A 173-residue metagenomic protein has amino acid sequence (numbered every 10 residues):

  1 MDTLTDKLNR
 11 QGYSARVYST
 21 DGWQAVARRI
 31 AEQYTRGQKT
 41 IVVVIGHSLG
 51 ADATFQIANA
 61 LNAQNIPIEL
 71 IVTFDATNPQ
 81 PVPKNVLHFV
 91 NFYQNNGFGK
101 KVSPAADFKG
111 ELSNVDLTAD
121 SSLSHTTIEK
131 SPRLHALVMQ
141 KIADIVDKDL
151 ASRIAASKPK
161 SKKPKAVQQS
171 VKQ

Functional and structural regions predicted by a protein language model:
M1-T3, K84-Q168: Lipolytic serine-hydrolase domain surface
M1-T40, D120-H125: Active-site catalytic motif of lipid deacylating hydrolases and related acyltransferases
T5, A15, I30-A106: Serine-dependent carboxylesterase/thioesterase catalytic core of lipase-like alpha/beta-hydrolase/SGNH enzymes
Q11, Q64, I145-D149: Solvent-exposed amphipathic alpha-helical surface segments
V17-Q24, S48-D52, I128-A136: Soluble non-cytosolic domains of exported or imported proteins
V171-Q173: Short, solvent-exposed mixed-charge patches
